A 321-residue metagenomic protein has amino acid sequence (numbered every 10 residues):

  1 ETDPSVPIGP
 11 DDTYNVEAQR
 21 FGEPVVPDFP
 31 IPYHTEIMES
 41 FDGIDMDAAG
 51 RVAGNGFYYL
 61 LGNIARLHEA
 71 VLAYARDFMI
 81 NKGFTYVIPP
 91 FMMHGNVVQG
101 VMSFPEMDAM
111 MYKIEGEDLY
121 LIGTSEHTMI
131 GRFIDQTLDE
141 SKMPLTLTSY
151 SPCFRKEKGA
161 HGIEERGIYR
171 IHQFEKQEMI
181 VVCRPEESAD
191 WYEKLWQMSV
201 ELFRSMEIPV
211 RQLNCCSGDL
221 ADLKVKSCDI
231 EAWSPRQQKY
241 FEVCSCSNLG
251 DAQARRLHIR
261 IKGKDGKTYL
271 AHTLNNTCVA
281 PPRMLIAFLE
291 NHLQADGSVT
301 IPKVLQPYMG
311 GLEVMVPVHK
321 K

Functional and structural regions predicted by a protein language model:
E1-P24, G43: N-terminal alpha-helical targeting/anchoring segments
R20-K321: TRNA-recognition modules of translation machinery and tRNA-sensing kinases, especially anticodon-binding
